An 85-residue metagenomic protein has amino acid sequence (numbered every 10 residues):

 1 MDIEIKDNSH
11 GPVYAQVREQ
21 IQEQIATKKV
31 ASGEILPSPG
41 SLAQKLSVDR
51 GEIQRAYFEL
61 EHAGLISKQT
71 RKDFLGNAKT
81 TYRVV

Functional and structural regions predicted by a protein language model:
M1-L36, S41, K45-S47: Extreme N-terminal segment that seeds HTH/winged-HTH DNA-binding domains in transcriptional regulators
D2, T80-V85: Conserved segment of winged-helix/HTH DNA-binding domains
Q22, Q54, E59, K72-G76: General helical structural elements
K28, G33, G64, R71-D73: Glycine-centered flexibility sites
I35-K68: N-terminal helix-turn-helix
L36, K68-Y82: Short, Lys/Arg-rich nucleic-acid/phosphate-binding segment
